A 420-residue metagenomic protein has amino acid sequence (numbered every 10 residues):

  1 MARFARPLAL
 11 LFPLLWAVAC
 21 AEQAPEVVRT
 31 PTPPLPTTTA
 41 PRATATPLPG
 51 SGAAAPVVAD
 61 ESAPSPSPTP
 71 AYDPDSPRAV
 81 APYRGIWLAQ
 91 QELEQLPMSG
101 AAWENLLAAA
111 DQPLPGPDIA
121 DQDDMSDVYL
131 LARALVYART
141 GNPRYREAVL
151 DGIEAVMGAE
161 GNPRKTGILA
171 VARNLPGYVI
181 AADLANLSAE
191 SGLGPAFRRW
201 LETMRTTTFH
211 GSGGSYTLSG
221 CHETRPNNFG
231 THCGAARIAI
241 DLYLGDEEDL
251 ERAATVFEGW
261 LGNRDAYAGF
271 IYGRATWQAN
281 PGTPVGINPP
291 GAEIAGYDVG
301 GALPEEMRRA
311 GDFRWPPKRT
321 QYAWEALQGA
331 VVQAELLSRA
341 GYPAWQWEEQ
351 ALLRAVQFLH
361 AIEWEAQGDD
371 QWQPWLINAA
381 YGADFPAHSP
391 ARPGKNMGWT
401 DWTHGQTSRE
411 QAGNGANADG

Functional and structural regions predicted by a protein language model:
M1-A9: Bacterial N-terminal signal peptides that target proteins for export
A17-A19: C-terminal motif of bacterial Sec signal peptides marking the signal peptidase cleavage site
E22-A71, D75: Ser/Thr-rich, Proline-interspersed low-complexity disordered segments
V58-A59, A63-R225, T231, A235-A236 (+5 more regions): Extracellular glycan-targeting catalytic surfaces
E247: Active-site neighborhood of glycoside hydrolase catalytic domains
E293-P317: Intrinsically disordered, low-complexity acidic Ser/Thr-rich regulatory segments
